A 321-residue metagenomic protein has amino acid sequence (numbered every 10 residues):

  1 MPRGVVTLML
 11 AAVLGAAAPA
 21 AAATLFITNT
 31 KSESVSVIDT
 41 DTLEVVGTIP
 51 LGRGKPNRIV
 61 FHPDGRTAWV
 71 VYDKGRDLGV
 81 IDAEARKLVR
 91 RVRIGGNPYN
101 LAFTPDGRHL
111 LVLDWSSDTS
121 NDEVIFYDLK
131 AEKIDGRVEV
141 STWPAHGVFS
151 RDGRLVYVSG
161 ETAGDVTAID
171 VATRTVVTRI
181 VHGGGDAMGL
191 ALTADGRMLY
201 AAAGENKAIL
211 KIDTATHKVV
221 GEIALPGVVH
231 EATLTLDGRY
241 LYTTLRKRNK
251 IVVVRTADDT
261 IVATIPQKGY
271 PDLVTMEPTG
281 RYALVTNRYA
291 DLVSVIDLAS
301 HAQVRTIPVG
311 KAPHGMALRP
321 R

Functional and structural regions predicted by a protein language model:
M1-M9: Bacterial N-terminal signal peptides that target proteins for export
L10, A16-R321: Predominantly soluble domains enriched in secretory-pathway, periplasmic, or organellar proteins
